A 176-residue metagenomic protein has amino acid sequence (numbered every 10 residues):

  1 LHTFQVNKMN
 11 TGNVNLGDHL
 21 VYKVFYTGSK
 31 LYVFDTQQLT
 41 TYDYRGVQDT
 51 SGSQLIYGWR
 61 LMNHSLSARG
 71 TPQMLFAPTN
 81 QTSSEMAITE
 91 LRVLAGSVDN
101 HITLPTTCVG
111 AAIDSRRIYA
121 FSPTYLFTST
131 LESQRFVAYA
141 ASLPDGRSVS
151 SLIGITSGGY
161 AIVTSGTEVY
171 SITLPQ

Functional and structural regions predicted by a protein language model:
L1-T3, Q37-Y44, T82-R92, T124-T130 (+1 more regions): Structural motif
N7-L16, Q48-Y57, S97-T103, R135-L143: A short beta-strand motif characteristic of beta-propeller blades
L16-G28, L55-P72, L104-S115, G146-G158: Repeated scaffold domains used in trafficking and secretory/extracellular systems, primarily beta-propellers
Y26, F34, A68-G70, V93 (+5 more regions): Generic beta-strand structural signal
K30-Y32, M74-F76, R117-A120, Y160-I162: Conserved beta-propeller blade signature
Y42-G110: Eukaryotic tandem repeat interaction scaffolds
D99-A140: Intrinsically disordered, low-complexity segments enriched in Gly and acidic/Ser/Thr residues that form flexible
S148-Q176: Blade-level signature of beta-propeller repeat domains, shared across WD40, Kelch, NHL, RCC1 and BNR/Asp-box propellers
